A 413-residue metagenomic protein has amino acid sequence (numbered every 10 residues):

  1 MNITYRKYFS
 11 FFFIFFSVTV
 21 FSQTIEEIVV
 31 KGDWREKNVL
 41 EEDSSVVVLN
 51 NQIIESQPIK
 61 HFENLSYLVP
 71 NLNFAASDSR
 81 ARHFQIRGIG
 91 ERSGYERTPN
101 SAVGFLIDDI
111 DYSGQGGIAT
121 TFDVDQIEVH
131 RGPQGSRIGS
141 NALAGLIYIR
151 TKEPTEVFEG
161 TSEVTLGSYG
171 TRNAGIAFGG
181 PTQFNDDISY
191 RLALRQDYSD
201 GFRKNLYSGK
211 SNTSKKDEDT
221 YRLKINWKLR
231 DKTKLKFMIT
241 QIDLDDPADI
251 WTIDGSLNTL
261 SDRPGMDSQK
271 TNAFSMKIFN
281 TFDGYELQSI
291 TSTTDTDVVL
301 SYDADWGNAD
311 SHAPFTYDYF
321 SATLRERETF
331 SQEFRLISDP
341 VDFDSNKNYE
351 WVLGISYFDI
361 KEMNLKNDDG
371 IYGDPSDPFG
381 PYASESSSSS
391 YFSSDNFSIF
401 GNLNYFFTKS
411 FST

Functional and structural regions predicted by a protein language model:
E27-E55, R82-Q85, V103: N-terminal periplasmic "start-of-domain" segments of outer-membrane beta-barrel proteins
V46, I54, L65-S66, I127-V129 (+2 more regions): Non-catalytic regulatory/gating segments with a bias toward low-complexity or hydrophobic composition
F62-L65, H83-Q85, V129, N141-T165 (+1 more regions): N-terminal periplasmic accessory domains that precede and gate Gram-negative outer-membrane beta-barrel machines
E63, Y67-D108: Extracytoplasmic beta-strand/coil segments of soluble accessory domains associated with Gram-negative outer-membrane
G94-Y95, A102-P133: Short acidic/polar hinge/loop motifs at secondary-structure boundaries that mediate gating or recognition
E159-T161, L166-S199, R203-D246, K270-M276 (+4 more regions): Transmembrane beta-barrel wall of Gram-negative outer-membrane proteins
E159-V164, L206-S211, N258-P264, Y317-T323 (+2 more regions): Extracellular loop and loop/strand-boundary signature of outer-membrane beta-barrel proteins
K234, M238-T271, S311-Y317, S321-R325 (+1 more regions): Flexible loop and strand-edge segments within Gram-negative outer membrane beta-barrel domains
